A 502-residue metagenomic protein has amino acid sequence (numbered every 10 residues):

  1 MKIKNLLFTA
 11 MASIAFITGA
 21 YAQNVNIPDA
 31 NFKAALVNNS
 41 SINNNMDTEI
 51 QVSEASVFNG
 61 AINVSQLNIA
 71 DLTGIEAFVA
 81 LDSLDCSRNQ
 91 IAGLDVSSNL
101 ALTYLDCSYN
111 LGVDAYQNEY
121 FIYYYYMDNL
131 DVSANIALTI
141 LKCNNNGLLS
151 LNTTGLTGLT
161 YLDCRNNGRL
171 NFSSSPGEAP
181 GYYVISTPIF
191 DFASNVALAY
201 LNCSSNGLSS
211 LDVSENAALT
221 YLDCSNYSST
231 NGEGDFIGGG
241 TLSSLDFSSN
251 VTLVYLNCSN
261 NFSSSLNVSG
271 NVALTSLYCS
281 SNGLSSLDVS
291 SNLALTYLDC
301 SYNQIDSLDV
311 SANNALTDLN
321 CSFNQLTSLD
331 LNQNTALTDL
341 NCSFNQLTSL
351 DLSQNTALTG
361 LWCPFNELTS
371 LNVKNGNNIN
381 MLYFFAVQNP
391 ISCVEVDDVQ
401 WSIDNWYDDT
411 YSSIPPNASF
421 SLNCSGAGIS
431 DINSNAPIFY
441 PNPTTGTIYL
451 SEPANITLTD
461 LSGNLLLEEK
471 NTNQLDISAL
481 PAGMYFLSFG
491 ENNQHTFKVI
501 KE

Functional and structural regions predicted by a protein language model:
K2-A12, F16-S83, L94, L100 (+15 more regions): N-terminal capping/linker segments that flank leucine-rich repeat
F58-N59, L81, I91, L102 (+24 more regions): Conserved hydrophobic position(s) of the canonical leucine-rich repeat
G60-I62, L84-C86, T103-C107, L141-C143 (+10 more regions): Conserved hydrophobic beta-strand positions in leucine-rich repeat
L72-I75, L94, A115, M127-L130 (+13 more regions): Canonical leucine-rich repeat
G74-A77, S98, A134, G155 (+14 more regions): C-terminal capping segment of individual leucine-rich repeats
G112-Y126, L170-I189, Y227-G240: Intrinsically disordered, low-complexity Ser/Thr- and acidic-rich flexible linkers and loops, especially at boundaries
K142, N202, N257-C258, Y278 (+4 more regions): C-terminal outer-membrane/trafficking sorting elements
